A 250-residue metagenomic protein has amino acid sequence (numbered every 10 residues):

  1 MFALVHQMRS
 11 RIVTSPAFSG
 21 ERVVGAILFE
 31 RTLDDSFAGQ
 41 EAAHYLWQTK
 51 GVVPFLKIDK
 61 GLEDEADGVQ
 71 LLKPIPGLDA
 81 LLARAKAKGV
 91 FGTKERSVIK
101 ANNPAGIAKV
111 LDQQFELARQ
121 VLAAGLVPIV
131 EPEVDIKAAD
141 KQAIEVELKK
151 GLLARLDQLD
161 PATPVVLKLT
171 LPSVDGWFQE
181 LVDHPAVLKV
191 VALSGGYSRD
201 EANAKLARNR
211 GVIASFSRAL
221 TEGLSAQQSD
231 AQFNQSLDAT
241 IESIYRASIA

Functional and structural regions predicted by a protein language model:
M1-F91, I99-A101, K150-L169, S173-A250: Alpha/beta catalytic barrel-like cores
G39, I107-L111, Q142-E145, Q227: Conserved strand-to-helix beginnings and helix N-cap segments that scaffold or border functional pockets
A66-Q70, T93-A108, D135-K141: Surface-exposed cleft-lining segments at the edges of enzyme active sites
I75-R84, K88-S97, I107-A124: Metal-dependent enolase-superfamily TIM-barrel catalytic cores that perform enediolate-based chemistry
K94-E95, P128-I129, V191: Short hydrophobic alpha-helical runs that function as membrane-insertion/retention elements
L117, V121-L171: Aromatic-anchored, glycine/proline-accented short structural segments that stabilize local strand-turns or short
